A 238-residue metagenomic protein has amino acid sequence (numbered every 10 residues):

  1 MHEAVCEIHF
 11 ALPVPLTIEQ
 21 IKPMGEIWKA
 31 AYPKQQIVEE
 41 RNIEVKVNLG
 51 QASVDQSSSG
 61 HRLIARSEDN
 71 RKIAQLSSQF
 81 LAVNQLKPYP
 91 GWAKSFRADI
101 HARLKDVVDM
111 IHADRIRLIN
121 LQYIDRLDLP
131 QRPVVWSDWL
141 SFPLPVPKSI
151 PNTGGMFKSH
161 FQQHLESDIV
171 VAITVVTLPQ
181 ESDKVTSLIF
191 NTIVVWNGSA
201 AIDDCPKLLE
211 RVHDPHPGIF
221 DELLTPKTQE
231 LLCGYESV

Functional and structural regions predicted by a protein language model:
M1-E7, I73-Y89, I116-I124, K184-W196: Glycine-rich, often proline-containing surface loops adjacent to acidic residues and nearby aromatics that form
M1-L76: N-terminal low-complexity, intrinsically disordered segments
Q20, W92-D99, R103, D204 (+1 more regions): Short amphipathic alpha-helical segments
I27, A31, D99, R103-M110 (+1 more regions): Conserved short hydrophobic interaction patches
S57-D69, L118-S187: Aromatic/basic-lined ligand-recognition segments that form π-stacking hydrophobic pockets flanked by Lys/Arg to engage
I64-K105: Hydrophobic alpha-helical segments and helix pairs
A93-D128: Surface-exposed beta-loop interaction hotspot
T186-V238: Long, compositionally biased interface segments
